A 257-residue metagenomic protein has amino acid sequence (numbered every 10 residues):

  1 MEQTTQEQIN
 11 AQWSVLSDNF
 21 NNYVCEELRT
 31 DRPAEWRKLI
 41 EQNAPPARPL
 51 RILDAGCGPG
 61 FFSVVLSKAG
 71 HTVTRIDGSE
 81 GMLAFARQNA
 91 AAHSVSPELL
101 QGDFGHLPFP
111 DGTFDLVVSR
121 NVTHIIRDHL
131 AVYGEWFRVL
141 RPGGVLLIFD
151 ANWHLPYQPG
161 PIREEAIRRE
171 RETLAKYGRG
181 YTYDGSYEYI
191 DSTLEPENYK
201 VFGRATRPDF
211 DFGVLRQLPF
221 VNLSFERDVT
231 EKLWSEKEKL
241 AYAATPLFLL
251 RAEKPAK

Functional and structural regions predicted by a protein language model:
M1-A47, F61-V65, F85, N89 (+2 more regions): Conserved class I S-adenosyl-L-methionine
L53-A55, P59-H106: Class I SAM-dependent methyltransferase SAM/SAH-binding core
V118: A conserved beta-strand element that flanks and buttresses the S-adenosyl-L-methionine
N121-V122: Short catalytic micro-motifs in class I SAM-dependent methyltransferases
L130-P142: A short glycine-rich, Lys/Arg-flanked "PGG" loop and its adjoining helix->strand segment in the class I
V145-G185: Conserved class I S-adenosyl-L-methionine
F202-P219, F225: Short alpha-helix
L218-V221, S235-K257: Core SAM-dependent methyltransferase catalytic element
